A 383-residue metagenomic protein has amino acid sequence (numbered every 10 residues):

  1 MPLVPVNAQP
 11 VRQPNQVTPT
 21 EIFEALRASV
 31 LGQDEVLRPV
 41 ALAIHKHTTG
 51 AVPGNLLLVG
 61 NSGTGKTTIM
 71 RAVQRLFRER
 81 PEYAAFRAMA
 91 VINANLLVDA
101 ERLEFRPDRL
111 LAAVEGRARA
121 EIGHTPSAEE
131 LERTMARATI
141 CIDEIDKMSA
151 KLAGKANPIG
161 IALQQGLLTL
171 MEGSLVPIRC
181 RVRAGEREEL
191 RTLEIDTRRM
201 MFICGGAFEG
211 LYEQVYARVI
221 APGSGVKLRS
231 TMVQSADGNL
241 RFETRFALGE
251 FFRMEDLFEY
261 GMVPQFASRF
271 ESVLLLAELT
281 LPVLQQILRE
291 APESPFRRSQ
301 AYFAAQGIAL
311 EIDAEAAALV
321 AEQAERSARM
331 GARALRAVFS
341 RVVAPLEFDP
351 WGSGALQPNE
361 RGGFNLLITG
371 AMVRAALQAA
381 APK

Functional and structural regions predicted by a protein language model:
M1-Q16: Interdomain "pre-motor" coupling segment immediately N-terminal to P-loop NTPase/helicase cores
V11, T68-R71, M201-I203, Q214 (+2 more regions): C-terminal engagement/docking regions of AAA+ P-loop ATPases
N15-N55: Pre-Walker A (pre-P-loop) alpha-helix and adjacent loop at the N terminus of AAA/AAA+ ATPase modules, a conserved
T20-R27, M148, A304-R326: Short conserved motifs of the RecA-like P-loop NTPase core
D34-R38, D196, P264-S268, D313-A317 (+2 more regions): The conserved phosphate-sensing helix
H45-T49, P53-I92: Walker A/P-loop
T68-P81, V98, G116-E129, D146-Q286 (+1 more regions): Canonical AAA+ ATPase core
V91-D99: A short hydrophobic beta-strand->loop->alpha-helix junction that borders the nucleotide-binding pocket of P-loop NTPases
